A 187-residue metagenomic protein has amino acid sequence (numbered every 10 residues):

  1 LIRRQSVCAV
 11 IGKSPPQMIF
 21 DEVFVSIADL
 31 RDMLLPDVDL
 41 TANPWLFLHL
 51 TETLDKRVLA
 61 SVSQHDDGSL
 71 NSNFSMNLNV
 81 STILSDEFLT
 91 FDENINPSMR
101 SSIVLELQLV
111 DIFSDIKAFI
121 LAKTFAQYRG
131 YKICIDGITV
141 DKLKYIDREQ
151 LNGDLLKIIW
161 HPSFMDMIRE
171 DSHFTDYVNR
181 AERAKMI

Functional and structural regions predicted by a protein language model:
L1-P97: Bacterial c-di-GMP phosphodiesterase EAL domain
N96-I187: The catalytic core of metal-dependent phosphodiesterases that act on cyclic dinucleotides
